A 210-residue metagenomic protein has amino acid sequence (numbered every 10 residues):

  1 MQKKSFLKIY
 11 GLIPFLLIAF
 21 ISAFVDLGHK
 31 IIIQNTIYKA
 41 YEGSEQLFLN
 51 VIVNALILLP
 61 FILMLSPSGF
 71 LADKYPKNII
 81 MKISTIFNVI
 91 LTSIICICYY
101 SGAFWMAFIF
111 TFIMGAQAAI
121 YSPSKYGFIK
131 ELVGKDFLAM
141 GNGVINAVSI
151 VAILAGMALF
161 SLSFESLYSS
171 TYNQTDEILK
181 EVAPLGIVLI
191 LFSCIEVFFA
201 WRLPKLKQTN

Functional and structural regions predicted by a protein language model:
K3-Y10, Y99-Y100, E177-I178: Helix-boundary and loop/linker segments of multi-pass membrane transporters
G11, F15, L49-N50, A103 (+3 more regions): Residue-level signature of transmembrane alpha-helical entry/exit and packing/kink sites in multi-pass membrane
I13-I31, V53-A72, P76-L91, M106-L167 (+2 more regions): Substrate-agnostic recognition of the 12-TM MFS/MFS-like secondary transporter fold
N35-Y41, I97, I153-V188: Transmembrane alpha-helix termini and helix-breaking/packing motifs in multi-pass membrane transporters
E42, Q46, P76-K77, A103 (+3 more regions): A helix-boundary/kink motif common to multi-pass secondary transporters, especially Major Facilitator Superfamily
G43-L58, K180, P184: Loop-to-transmembrane helix entry
L91-Y99: Alpha-helical transmembrane segments of multi-pass membrane transporters and transport-associated inner-membrane enzymes
I190-T209: C-terminal membrane-cytosol helix-exit motif in multi-pass small-molecule transporters
